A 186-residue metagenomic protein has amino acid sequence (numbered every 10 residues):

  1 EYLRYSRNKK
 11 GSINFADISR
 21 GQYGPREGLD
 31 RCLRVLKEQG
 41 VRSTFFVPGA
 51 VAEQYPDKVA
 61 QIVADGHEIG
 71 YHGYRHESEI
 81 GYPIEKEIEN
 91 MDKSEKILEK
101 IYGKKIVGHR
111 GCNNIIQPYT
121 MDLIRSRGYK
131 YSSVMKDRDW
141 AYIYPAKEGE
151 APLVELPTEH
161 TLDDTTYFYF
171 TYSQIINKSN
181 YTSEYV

Functional and structural regions predicted by a protein language model:
E1-G108, N113-D163, E184-V186: Catalytic alpha-helical scaffold of carbohydrate-active enzymes acting on polysaccharides/glycoconjugates
D163-V186: Aromatic-anchored helix/helix-loop segment that forms the rim or "lid" of small-molecule/cofactor binding pockets
